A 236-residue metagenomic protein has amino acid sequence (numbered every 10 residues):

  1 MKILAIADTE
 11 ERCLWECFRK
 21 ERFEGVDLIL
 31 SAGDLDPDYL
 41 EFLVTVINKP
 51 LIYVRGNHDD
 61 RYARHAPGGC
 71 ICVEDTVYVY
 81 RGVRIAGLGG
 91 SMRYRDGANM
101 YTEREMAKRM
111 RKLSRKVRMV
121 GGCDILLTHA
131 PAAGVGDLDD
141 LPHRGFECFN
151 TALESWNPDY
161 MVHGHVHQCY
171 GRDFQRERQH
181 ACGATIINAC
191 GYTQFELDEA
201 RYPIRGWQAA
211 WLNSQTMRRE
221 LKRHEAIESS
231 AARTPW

Functional and structural regions predicted by a protein language model:
M1-V44, S114-G122, K222: N-terminal active-site segment of His-dependent metallophosphoesterases
A5-A7, L28-D34, I52-N57, V73 (+3 more regions): Active-site neighborhood of phospho(di)ester-bond hydrolases with catalytic His/Asp-centered motifs
A5-C13, R55-C148: Conserved catalytic scaffold of divalent metal-dependent phosphoesterases
I6, W15, R64, V77-R81 (+2 more regions): Binuclear metal-dependent phosphoesterase catalytic core
E10-L14, L35-E41, N57-A63, R93-G97 (+3 more regions): Active-site environment of divalent metal-dependent phosphoester hydrolases
R19-K20, L40-V44, A63, F146-L153 (+1 more regions): Short amphipathic alpha-helical segments and helix-helix/interface helices
V46-I47, P67-G68, A181-C182: Short, structured coil segments at secondary-structure junctions
M119-G122, A152-P158: A structural motif corresponding to the C-terminal end of an alpha-helix and its immediate exit/capping segment
